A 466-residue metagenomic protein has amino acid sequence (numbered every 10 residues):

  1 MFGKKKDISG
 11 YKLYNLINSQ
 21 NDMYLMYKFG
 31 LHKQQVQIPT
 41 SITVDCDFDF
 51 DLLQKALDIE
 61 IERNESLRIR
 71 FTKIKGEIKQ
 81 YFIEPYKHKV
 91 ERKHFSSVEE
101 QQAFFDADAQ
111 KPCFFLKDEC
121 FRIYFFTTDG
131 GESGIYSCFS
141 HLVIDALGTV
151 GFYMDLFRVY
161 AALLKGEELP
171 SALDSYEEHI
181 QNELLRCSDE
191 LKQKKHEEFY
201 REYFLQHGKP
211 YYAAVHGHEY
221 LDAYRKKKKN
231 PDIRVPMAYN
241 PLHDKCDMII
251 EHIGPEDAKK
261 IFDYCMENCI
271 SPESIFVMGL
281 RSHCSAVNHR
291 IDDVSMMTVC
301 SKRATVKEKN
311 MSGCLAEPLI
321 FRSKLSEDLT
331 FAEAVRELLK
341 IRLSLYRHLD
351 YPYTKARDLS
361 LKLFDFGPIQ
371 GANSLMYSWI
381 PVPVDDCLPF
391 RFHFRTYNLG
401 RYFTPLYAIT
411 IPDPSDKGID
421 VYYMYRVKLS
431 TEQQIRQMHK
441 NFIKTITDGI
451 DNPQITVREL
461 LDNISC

Functional and structural regions predicted by a protein language model:
M1-L31, K55-V98, E119, S175-C246: Short amphipathic alpha-helices and their capping loops
F2-D22, M26-I38, V44, F50 (+6 more regions): Acyl-thioester-dependent acyl-group transfer interface
D7-Y14, F121-E178, I435-D448: Active-site-proximal acidic secondary-structure segment that organizes catalysis
L13-K28, Q101-F105, T149-V150, K194 (+3 more regions): AMP-binding/adenylate-forming domain of the ANL superfamily
I17, L53, N64, Q80 (+9 more regions): Generic structural signal for small/hydrophobic residues in well-ordered secondary structure, especially within
L31-Q37, I83-P85, D129, Y136 (+4 more regions): Short, flexible turn/loop "capping" segments at secondary-structure junctions
Q37-P39, L67-T72, K111-F125, G166-L173 (+8 more regions): Flexible, Gly/Pro-enriched loop and linker segments at secondary-structure and domain junctions
L57, I61-S137, V143-L147, M154 (+2 more regions): Acyl-thioester-dependent condensation/acyltransferase catalytic cores
